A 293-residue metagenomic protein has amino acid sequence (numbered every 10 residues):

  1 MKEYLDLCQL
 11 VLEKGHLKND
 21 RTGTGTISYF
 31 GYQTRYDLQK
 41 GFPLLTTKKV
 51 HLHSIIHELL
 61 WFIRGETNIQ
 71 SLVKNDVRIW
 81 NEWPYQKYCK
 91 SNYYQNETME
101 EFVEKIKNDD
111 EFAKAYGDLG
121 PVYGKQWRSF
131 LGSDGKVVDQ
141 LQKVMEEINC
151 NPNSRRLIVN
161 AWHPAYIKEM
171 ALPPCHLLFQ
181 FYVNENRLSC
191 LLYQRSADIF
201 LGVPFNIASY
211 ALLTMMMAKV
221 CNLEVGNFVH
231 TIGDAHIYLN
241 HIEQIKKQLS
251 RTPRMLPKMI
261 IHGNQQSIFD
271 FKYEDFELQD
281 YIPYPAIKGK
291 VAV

Functional and structural regions predicted by a protein language model:
M1-V293: Terminal, non-catalytic protein-protein interaction segments that mediate quaternary/complex assembly
